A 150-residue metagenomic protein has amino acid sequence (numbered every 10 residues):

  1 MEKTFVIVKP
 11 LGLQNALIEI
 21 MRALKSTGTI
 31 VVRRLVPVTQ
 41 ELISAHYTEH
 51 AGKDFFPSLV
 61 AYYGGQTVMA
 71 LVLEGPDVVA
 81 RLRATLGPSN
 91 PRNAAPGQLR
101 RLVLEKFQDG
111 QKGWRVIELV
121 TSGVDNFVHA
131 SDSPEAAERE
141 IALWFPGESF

Functional and structural regions predicted by a protein language model:
M1-F150: Non-catalytic terminal and connector segments of soluble metabolic enzymes
